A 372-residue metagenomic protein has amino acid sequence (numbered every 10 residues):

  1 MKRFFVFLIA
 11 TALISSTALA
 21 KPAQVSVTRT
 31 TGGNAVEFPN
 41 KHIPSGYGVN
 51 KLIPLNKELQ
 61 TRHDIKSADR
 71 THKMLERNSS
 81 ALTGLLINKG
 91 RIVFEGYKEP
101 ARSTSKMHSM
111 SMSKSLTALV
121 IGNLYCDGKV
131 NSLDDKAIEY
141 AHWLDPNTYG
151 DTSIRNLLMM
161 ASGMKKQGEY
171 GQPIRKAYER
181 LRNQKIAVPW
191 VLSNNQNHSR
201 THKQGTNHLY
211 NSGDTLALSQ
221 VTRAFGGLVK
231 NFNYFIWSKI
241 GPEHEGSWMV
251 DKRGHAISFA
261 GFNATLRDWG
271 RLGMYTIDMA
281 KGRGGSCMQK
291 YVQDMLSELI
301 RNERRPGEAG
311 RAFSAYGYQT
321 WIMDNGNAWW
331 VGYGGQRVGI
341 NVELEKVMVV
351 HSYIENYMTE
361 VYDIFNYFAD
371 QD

Functional and structural regions predicted by a protein language model:
L13, A18-R102, C126, V130 (+4 more regions): N-terminal leader/targeting segments and the immediately adjacent pre-domain N-terminus
A20-V27, N327-D372: Structured C-terminal helix/loop/strand segments within mature extracytoplasmic catalytic/sensor domains
K73-M74, R102-T104, L124-N207: Active-site-proximal loop and beta-strand segments within enzyme catalytic domains
G90, H108-S132, L157, L218-T222 (+1 more regions): Active-site SXXK
S103-T104, E169-A260: Catalytic-site signature segments of enzymes, centered on catalytic residues
H108, D127-K165, A224-A260, A264: Active-site helix/loop module of the DD-peptidase/beta-lactamase fold, centered on the serine-lysine SxxK catalytic
D214-R223, A260-G282, Q336-S352: Active-site-proximal alpha-helical segments within enzyme catalytic domains
P242-G246, Q293-V347: Active-site Gly/Thr loop motif
